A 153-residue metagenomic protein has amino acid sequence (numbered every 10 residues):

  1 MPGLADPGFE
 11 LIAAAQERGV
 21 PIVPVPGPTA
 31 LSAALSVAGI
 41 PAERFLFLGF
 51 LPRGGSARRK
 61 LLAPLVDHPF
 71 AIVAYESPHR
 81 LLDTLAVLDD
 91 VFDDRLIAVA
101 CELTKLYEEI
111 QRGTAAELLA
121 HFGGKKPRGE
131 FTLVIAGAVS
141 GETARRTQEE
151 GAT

Functional and structural regions predicted by a protein language model:
L4, G8, R58, A74 (+1 more regions): Hydrophobic alpha-helical segments and helix-packing faces
D6-H68: Class I SAM-dependent methyltransferase SAM-binding "motif I" and its flanking Rossmann-like core
F70-T153: A contiguous loop/helix-start segment that scaffolds small-molecule binding in enzyme catalytic cores
